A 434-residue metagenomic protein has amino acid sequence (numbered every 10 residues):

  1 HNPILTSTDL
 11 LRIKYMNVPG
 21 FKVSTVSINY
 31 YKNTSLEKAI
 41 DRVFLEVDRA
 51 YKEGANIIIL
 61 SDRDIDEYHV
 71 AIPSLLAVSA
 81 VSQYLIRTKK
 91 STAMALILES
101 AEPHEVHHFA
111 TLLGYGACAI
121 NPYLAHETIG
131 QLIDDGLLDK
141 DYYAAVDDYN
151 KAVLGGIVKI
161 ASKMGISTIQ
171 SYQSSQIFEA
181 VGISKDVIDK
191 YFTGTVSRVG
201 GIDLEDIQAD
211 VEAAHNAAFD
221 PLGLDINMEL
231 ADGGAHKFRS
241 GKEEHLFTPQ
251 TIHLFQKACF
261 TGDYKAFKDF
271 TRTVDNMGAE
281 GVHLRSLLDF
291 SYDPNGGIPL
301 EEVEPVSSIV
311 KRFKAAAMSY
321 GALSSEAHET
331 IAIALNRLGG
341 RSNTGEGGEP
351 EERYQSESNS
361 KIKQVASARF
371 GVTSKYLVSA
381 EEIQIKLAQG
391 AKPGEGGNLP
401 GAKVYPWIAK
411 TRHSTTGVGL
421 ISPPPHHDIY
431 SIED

Functional and structural regions predicted by a protein language model:
H1-E37, E46-A50, G54-I57, H108-F109 (+4 more regions): Flexible, glycine-rich loop/tail regions that form catalytic "lids" or insertion modules at the edges of active sites
L60-L76, G394, G419-H426: Glycine-rich, proline-tolerant flexible connector loops at the mouths of alpha/beta enzymes
S61-V70, A95-P103, A317-G321, D434: Conserved short loop/turn motifs at secondary-structure junctions
R63-I65, A101, A117, L124-I129 (+2 more regions): Short, ordered loop/turn segments at secondary-structure junctions
I72-L96, A152-V153: Alpha-helix-loop-beta-strand connector modules within alpha/beta enzyme cores
P103-Y115: Catalytic cores of alpha/beta
H413: Cytosolic nucleotide-binding catalytic cores of signal-transduction proteins
